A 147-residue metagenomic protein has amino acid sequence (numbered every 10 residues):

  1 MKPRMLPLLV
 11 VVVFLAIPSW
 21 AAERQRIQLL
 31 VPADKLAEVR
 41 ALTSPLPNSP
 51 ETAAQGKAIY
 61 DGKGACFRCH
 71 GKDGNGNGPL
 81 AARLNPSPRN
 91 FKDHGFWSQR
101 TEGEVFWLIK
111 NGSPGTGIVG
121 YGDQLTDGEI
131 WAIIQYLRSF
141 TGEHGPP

Functional and structural regions predicted by a protein language model:
M1-P7: Bacterial N-terminal signal peptides that target proteins for export
P7-A16: Bacterial N-terminal signal peptides
I17-A21: Sec/Tat signal peptide C-region and signal peptidase I cleavage site
L29-D61, P147: Electrostatic cytochrome c docking/interface patches
E51-K72, A81: Sequence/structural segment immediately N-terminal to covalent heme-attachment motifs in c-type and related
K57, K72-E102, F106: Gly/Gly-Pro-rich "capping" loops immediately C-terminal to redox-active cysteine motifs in periplasmic/lumenal
C69-G76, K110-N111, R138: Detector for the c-type heme attachment site
W107-P114, Y121-P147: C-terminal capping alpha-helices of c-type cytochrome domains
